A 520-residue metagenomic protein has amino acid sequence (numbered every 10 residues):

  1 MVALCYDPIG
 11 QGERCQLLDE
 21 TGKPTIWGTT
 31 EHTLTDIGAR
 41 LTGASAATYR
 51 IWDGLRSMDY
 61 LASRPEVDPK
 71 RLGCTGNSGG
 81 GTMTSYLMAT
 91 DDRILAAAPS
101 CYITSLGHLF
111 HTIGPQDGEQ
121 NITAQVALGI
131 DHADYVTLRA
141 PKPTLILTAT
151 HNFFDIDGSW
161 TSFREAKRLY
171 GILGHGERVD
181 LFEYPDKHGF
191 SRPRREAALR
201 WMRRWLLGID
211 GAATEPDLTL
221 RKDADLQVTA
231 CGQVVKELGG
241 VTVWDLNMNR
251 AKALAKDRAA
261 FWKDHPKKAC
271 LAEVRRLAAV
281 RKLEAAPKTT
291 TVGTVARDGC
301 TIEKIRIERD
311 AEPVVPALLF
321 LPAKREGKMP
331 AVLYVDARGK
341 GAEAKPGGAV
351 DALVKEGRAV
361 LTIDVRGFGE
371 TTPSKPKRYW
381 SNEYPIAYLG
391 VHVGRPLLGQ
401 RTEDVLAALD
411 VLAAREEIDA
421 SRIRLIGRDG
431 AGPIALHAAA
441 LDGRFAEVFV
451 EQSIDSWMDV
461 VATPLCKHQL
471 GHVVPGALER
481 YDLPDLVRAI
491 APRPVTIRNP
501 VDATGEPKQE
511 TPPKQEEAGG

Functional and structural regions predicted by a protein language model:
M1-I9, R40, A47, D68 (+2 more regions): A conserved hydrophobic secondary-structure block that centers on an alpha-helix together with its immediately flanking
V2-T21, G79-T84, M88-P99, R358-G367: Carboxylate/His-rich catalytic cores and anion/metal-binding grooves
P8-Q11, N77-G80, T90, P99-I103 (+8 more regions): An acidic- and aromatic-residue-enriched active-site/binding cleft used to recognize and process polar
Q16-P65, S374-E416, H437: Alpha/beta-hydrolase active-site loop
P24-I26, L41-W52, C74-S85, I122-Y135 (+5 more regions): Alpha-helix capping and helix-loop boundary segments enriched in small/acidic/polar residues
R50-L61, D131-R139, E165-Y170, V405: Structured alpha-helical segments in the cores of large, soluble enzyme domains
R56-A127, A407-R480, D485-A489: Primarily recognizes the serine-hydrolase "nucleophile elbow" in alpha/beta-hydrolase and SGNH/GDSL folds
A140-P330, R338-A359, R366-S421, G443-E447 (+1 more regions): Alpha/beta-hydrolase-fold serine-hydrolase catalytic core, especially in secreted/extracellular enzymes
